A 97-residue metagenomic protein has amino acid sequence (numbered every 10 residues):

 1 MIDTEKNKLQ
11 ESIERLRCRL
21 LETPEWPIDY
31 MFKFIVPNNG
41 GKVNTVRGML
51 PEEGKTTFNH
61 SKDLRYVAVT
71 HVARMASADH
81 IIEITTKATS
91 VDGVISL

Functional and structural regions predicted by a protein language model:
M1-A68, R74-L97: Long, contiguous binding/interaction regions
